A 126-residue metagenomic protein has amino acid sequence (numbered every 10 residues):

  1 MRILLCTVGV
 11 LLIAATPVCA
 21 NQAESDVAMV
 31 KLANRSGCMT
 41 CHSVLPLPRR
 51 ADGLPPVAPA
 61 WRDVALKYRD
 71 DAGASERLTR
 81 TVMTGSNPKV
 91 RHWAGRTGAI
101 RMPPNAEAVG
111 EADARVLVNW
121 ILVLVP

Functional and structural regions predicted by a protein language model:
M1-L4: Positively charged n-region of N-terminal signal peptides that target proteins for export
C6-A14: Bacterial N-terminal signal peptides
T16-Q22: Sec/Tat signal peptide C-region and signal peptidase I cleavage site
E24-V44: Sequence/structural segment immediately N-terminal to covalent heme-attachment motifs in c-type and related
T40, P46-P55, P59-Y68, M83-D113: Axial heme c-ligation environment in periplasmic c-type cytochrome domains
D71, R80-T81: Post-signal/leader-peptide non-cytosolic segments of secretory proteins
V82, L117, I121: Hydrophobic "lid"/C-terminal helical patch of Rossmann-like NAD(P)-dependent dehydrogenase/epimerase domains
V125-P126: Short, solvent-exposed mixed-charge patches
